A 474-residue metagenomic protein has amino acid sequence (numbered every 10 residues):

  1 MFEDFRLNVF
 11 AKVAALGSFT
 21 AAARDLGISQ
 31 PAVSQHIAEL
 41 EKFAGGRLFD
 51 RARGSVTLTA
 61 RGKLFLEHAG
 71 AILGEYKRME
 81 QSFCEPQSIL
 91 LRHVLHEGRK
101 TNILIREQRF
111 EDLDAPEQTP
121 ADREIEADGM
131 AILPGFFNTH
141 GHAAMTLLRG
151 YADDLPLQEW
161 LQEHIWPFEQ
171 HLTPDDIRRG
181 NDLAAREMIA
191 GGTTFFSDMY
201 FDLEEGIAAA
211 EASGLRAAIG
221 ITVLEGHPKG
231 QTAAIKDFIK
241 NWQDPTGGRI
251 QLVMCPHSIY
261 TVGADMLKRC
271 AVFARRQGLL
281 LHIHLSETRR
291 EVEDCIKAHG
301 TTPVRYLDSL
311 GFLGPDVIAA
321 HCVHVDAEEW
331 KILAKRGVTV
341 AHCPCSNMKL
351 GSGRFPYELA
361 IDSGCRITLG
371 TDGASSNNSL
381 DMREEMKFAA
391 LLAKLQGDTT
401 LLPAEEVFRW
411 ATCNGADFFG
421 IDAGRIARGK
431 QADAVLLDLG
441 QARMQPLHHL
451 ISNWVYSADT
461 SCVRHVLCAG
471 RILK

Functional and structural regions predicted by a protein language model:
K12-G27: Short helix-boundary/capping micro-motifs
E41-L58: A short LG(V/I)-centered, amphipathic sequence patch enriched for acidic residue(s) preceding the LG motif
F43-A44, F65-C84: Alpha-helical linker/hinge and terminal dimerization helices associated with HTH transcriptional regulators
S88, L95-L133: Histidine-rich, glycine-flanked metal-binding segment
L147-R179, R186, S213-I221, R289-D316 (+2 more regions): Active-site gating loops and adjacent loop-to-helix segments of metal-dependent hydrolytic enzymes
E205-V323: Metal-coordinating catalytic core of metallo-dependent amide/deamination hydrolases
S309-D316, E358-Q441, S457-A458: His/Asp/Glu-enriched, well-ordered alpha-helical/loop segment that forms or immediately abuts the divalent-metal
Q431-K474: C-terminal cap of metal-dependent C-N hydrolases
